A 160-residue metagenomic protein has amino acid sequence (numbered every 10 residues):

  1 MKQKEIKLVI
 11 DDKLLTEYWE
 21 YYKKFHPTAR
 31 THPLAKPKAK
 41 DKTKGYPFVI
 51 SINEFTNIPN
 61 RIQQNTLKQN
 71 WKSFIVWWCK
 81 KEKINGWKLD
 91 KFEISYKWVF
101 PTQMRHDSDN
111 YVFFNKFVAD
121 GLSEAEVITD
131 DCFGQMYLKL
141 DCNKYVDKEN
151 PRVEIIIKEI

Functional and structural regions predicted by a protein language model:
M1-I160: Catalytic phosphate/metal-binding cores of nucleic-acid and nucleotide-processing enzymes, i.e., regions that mediate
